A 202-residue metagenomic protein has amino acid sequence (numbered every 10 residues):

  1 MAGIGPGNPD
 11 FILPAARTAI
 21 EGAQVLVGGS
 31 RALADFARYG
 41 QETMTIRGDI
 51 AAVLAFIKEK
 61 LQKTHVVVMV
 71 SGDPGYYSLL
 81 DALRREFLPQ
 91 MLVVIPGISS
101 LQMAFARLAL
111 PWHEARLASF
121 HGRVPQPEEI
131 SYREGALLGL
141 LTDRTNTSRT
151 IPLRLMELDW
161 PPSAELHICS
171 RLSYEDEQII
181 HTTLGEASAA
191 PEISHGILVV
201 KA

Functional and structural regions predicted by a protein language model:
M1, P14, H65-V66, E134-A202: A contiguous loop/helix-start segment that scaffolds small-molecule binding in enzyme catalytic cores
M1-I95, Q102-M103: Class I S-adenosyl-L-methionine
L13-R17, L33-A34, F56-E59, L108 (+3 more regions): Short, flexible, glycine/charge-rich loop motifs used to bind or transfer phosphoryl groups or to couple energy/partner
A19-G22, F87, Y132, E157-P161: Short, conserved loop/helix-junction motifs that constitute active-site signature segments in enzyme catalytic cores
G28, M44-I46, V94, E114-S119 (+2 more regions): Structural signal for conserved beta-strand scaffold positions within catalytic alpha/beta enzyme cores
D49-A55, S100, R123-Q126, S173-D176: A short acidic, often aromatic-flanked loop/helix-cap motif at beta-alpha or helix-coil junctions that lines enzyme
G75-A136, H181, A189-I193: Class I SAM-dependent methyltransferase SAM-binding "motif I" and its flanking Rossmann-like core
